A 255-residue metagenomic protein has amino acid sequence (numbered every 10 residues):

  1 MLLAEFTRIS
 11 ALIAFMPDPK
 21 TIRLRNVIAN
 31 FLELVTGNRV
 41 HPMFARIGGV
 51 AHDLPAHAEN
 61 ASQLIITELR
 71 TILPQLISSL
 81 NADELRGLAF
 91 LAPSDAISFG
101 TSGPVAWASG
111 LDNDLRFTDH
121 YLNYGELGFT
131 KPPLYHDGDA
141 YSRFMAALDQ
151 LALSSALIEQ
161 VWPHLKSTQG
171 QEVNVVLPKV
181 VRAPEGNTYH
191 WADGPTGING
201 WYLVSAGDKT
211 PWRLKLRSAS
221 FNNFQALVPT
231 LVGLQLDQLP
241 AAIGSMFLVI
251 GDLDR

Functional and structural regions predicted by a protein language model:
M1-R255: Active-site bordering "gate/hinge" segments that shape substrate access to catalytic or cofactor-binding pockets
